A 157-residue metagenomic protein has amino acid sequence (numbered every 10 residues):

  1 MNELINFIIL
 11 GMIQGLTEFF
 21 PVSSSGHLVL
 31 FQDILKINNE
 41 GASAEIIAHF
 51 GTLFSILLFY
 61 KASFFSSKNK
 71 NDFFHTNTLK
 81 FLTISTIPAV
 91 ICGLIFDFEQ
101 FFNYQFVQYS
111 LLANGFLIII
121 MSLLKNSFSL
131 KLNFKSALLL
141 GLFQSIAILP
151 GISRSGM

Functional and structural regions predicted by a protein language model:
M1-M157: Multi-pass membrane proteins that catalyze or facilitate reactions on polyprenyl-/lipid-phosphate substrates and their
